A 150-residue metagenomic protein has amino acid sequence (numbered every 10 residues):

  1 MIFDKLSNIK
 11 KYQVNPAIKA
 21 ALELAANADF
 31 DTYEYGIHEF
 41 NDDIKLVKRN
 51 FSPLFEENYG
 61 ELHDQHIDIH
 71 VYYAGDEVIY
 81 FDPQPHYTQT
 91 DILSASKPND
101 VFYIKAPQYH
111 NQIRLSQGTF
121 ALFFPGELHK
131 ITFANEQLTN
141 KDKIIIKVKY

Functional and structural regions predicted by a protein language model:
M1-V47, E57-L62: A short, N-terminal "cap"/entry segment at the start of jelly-roll beta-barrel domains of the cupin/DSBH fold
K11, I18-A21, Q89-D91, P98-D100 (+1 more regions): Compositionally biased, non-globular sequence tracts
L54-D68, P85-S94, Q108, L115-Q117: A short beta-loop-beta micro-motif enriched in histidine and acidic residues
Q65-I67, V71-H86, A95-I104: Glycine- and acidic-residue-biased ligand/ion/polar-headgroup-sensing regions
V78, T88-Q89, H110, L122 (+1 more regions): Conserved, well-structured core segments that form or line functional sites
R114-F133: Conserved metal-binding segment of the jelly-roll/cupin
F120-L122, L138-Y150: A short hydrophobic beta-strand segment most commonly corresponding to one strand of the jelly-roll/cupin
